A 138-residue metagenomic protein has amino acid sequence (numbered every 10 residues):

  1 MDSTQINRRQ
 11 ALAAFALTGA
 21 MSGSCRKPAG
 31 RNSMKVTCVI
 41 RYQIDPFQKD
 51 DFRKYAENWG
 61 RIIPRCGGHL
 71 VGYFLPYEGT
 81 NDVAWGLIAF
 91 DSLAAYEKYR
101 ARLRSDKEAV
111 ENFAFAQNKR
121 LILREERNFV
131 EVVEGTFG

Functional and structural regions predicted by a protein language model:
D2-T18: N-terminal secretory signal peptides and thylakoid transit peptides that target proteins across membranes
R8, Q48-K49, L93: Residues at or immediately preceding the N-termini of alpha-helices
L12-F15, K54-V71, A89-N128: An amphipathic, aromatic/His-enriched active-site/gating alpha helix that lines ligand/cofactor pockets
G23-K35: C-terminal segment of N-terminal export signals and the immediately downstream linker at the start of the mature
V36-R41, F52, I63, A84-L87: Short, structured motif recognition centered on aromatic/hydrophobic residues
Y77, K119-G138: Long, low-complexity, Ser/Thr/Gly/Pro-rich intrinsically disordered segments that act as flexible linkers and assembly
G79-D82: Short acidic/glycine-enriched loop/turn segments that link adjacent beta-strands
